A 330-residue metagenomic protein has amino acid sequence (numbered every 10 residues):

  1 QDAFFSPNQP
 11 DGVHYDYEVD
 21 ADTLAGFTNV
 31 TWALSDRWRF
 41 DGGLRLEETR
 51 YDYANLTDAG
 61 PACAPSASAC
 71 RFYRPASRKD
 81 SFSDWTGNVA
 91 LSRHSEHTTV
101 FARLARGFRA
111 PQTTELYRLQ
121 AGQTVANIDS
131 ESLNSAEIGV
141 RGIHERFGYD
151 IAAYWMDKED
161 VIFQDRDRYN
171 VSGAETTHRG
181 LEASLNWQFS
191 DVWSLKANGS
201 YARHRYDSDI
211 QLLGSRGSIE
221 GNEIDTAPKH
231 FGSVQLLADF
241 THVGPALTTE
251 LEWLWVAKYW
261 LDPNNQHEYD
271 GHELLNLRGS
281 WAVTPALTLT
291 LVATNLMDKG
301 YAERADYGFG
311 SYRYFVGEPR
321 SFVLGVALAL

Functional and structural regions predicted by a protein language model:
Q1-D41, T49-A59, A67-D80, D225: Outer-membrane beta-barrel transmembrane domain signature of Gram-negative proteins, especially the mid-to-C-terminal
D2-P7, R50-R71, K79, L91-E137 (+5 more regions): Surface-exposed extracellular loop regions of Gram-negative outer-membrane beta-barrel proteins, predominantly
V13-Y17, A76-K79, V125-D129, N170-S172 (+3 more regions): Outer-membrane beta-barrel domain signature
D20-L24, S81-W85, S132-A136, I143-E145 (+5 more regions): Residues that define the transmembrane beta-barrel architecture of outer-membrane proteins
G26-W32, V89-H94, I138-G142, A183-W187 (+5 more regions): Residues on the lipid-exposed face of transmembrane beta-strands in outer-membrane beta-barrel proteins
A33-F40, E48, G148, A153-K158 (+3 more regions): Gram-negative outer-membrane beta-barrel transporters
R93-H97, R106, G142-R146, F240-G244 (+1 more regions): A generic beta-sheet turn/junction motif
L254-D262, S280-L330: C-terminal beta-signal and adjacent terminal beta-strands/loops of Gram-negative outer-membrane beta-barrel proteins
